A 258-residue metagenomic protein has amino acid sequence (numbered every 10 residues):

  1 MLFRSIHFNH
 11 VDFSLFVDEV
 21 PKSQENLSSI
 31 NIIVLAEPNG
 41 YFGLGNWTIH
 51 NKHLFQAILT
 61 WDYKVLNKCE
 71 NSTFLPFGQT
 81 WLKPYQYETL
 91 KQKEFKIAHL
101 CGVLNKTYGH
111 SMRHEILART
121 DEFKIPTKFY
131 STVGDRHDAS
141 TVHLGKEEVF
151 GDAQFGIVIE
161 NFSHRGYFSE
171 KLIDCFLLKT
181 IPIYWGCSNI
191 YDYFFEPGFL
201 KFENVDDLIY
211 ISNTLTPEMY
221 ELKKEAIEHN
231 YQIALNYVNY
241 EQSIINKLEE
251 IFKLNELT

Functional and structural regions predicted by a protein language model:
F3-L35, N46-I125, F129-T258: Pol beta-like nucleotidyltransferase catalytic core
N39-G40: Catalytic toxin/effector domains delivered as secreted proteins or via bacterial secretion systems
